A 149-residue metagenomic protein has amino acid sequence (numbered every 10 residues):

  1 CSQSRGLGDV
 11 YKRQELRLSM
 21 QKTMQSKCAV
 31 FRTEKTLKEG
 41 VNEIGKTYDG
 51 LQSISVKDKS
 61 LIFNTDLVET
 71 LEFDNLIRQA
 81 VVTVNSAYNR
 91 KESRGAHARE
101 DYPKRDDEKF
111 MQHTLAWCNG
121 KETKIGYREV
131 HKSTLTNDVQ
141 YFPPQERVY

Functional and structural regions predicted by a protein language model:
R5-Y149: Glycine- and aromatic-enriched mobile tails/lids
